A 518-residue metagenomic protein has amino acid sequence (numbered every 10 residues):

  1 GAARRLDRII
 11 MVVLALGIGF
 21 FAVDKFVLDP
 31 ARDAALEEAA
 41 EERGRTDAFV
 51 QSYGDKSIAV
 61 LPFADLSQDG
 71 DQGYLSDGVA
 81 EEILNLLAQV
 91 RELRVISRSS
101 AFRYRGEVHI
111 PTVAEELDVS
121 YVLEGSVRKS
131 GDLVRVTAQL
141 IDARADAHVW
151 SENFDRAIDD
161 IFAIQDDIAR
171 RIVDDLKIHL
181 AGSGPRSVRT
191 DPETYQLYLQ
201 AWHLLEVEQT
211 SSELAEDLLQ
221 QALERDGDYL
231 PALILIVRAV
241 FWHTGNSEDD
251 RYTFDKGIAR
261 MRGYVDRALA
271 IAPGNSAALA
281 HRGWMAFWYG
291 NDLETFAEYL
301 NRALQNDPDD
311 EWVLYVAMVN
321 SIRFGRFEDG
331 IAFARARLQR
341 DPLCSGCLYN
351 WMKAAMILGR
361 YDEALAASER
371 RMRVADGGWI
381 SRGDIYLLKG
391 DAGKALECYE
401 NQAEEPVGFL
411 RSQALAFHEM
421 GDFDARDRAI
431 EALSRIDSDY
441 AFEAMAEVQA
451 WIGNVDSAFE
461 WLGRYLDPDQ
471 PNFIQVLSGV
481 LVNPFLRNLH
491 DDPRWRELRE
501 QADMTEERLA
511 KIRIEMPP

Functional and structural regions predicted by a protein language model:
G1-I10: Membrane-interfacial entry segments at the cytosolic side of transmembrane helices
I10, L14-E369, R373-V374, W379-Y386 (+1 more regions): Acidic, proline/glycine-rich low-complexity intrinsically disordered segments
L230-P231, S276-A277, D310-W312, L343-L348 (+5 more regions): Boundary/linker segments of alpha-helical solenoid repeat arrays
V237-A239, K353, R411-F423, Q475-P493: TPR/TPR-like alpha-solenoid helical repeat scaffolds
L304-N306, A336-L343, E369-D376, E400-V407 (+3 more regions): Solenoid-like repeat scaffolds
D362, G378, G383-F459, G463: Helix-coil-helix junctions within alpha-helical repeat/solenoid scaffolds
A446, A450-N454, E460, Y465 (+1 more regions): C-terminal accessory segments
V480-P518: Terminal, low-structured helical/coil segments at or just beyond the last alpha-helical repeat
